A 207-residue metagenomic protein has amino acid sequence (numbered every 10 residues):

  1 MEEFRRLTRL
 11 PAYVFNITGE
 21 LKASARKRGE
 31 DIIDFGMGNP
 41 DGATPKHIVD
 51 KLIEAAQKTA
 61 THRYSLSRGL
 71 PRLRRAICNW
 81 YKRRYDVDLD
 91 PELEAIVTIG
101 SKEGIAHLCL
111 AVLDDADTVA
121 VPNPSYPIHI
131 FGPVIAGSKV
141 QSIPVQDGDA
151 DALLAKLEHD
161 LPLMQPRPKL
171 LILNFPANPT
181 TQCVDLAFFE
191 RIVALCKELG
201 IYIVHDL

Functional and structural regions predicted by a protein language model:
E2-F4, T8-G100, H107, K156: N-terminal small-domain helix-loop-helix segment of the aminotransferase-like
T18-L21, H129, I192: Aromatic/hydrophobic pocket-lining residues that form π-stacking "cages" and hydrophobic walls in ligand
A25-R28, A136, E198-L199: Helix C-cap/helix->beta junction micro-motif
A111-P133: Conserved PLP-anchoring active-site segment centered on the Schiff-base-forming lysine
V134-V140: A short helix-loop-beta submotif of the ANL/AMP-binding
D147-L207: Active-site phosphate-binding strand-loop segment of PLP-dependent enzymes
